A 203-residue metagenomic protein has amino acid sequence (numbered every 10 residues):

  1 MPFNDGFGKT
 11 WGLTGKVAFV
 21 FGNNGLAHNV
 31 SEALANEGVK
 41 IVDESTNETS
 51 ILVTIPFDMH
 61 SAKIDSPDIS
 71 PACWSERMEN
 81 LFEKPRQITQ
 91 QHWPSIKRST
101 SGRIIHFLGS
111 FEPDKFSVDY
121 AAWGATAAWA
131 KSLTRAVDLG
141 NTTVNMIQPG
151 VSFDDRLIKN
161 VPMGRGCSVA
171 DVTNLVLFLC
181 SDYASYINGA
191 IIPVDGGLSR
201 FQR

Functional and structural regions predicted by a protein language model:
F3-I41: Canonical Rossmann dinucleotide-binding motif of NAD(H)/NADP(H)-dependent dehydrogenases/reductases, specifically
F3-K9, L177, N188-R203: Short C-terminal tail/terminal secondary-structure segment of NAD(P)H-dependent dehydrogenase/reductase domains
F7-K9, D68-L139, Q148-F153, I158: Catalytic loop of short-chain dehydrogenase/reductase
F21, N47-K63, N80-L81, R103-L108 (+1 more regions): Rossmann-fold scaffold of SDR-type NAD(P)-dependent oxidoreductases
L34, V137, L179: Aromatic pocket-lining residues of Rossmann-like dinucleotide-binding sites
D138-T143, I187-G189: Short, small/polar-rich loop/turn modules that mediate ligand/substrate recognition or access, typified
T143-F153, C180, P193-D195: Conserved SDR Rossmann-fold cofactor-binding beta-strand/turn motif
V161-V172, Y183: A conserved structural motif in NAD(P)-dependent oxidoreductases
